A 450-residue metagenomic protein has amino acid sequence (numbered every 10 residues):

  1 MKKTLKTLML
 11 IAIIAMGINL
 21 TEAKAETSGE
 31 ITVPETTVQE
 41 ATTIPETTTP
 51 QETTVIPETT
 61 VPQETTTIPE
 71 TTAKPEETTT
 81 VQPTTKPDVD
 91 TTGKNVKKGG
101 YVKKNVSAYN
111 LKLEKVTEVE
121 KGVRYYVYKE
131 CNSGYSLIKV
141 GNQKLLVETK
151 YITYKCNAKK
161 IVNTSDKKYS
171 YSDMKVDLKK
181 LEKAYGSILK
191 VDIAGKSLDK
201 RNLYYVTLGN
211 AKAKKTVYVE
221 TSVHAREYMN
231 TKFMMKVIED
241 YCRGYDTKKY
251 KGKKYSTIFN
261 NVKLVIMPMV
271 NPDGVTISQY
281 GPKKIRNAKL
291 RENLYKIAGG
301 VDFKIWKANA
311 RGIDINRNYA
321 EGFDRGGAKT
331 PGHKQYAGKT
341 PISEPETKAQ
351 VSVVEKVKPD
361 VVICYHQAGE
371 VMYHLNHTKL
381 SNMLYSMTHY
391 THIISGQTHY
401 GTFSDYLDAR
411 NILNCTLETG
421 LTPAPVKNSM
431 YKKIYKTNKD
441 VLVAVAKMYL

Functional and structural regions predicted by a protein language model:
M9-G17: Bacterial N-terminal signal peptides
I18-E30: Sec-dependent signal peptide cleavage junction
I31-T80, T84-T85: Long, intrinsically disordered low-complexity tandem-repeat segments
V33, K86-K139, K150-N157: Beta-loop motif signature
K112, R124-Y125, S165, Y319-L450: C-terminal accessory segments enriched in acidic
C156-D199: Short glycine- and acidic-rich boundary segments immediately preceding or forming the N-terminal edge of structured
D192-G195, Y204-V206, T216-E220, N230 (+6 more regions): Structural recognition of the beta-strand scaffold that forms the well-ordered cores of secreted hydrolase catalytic
Y228-M229, K236-I238, C242-Y373, H377 (+1 more regions): Active-site/substrate-binding loop(s) of hydrolase catalytic cores
